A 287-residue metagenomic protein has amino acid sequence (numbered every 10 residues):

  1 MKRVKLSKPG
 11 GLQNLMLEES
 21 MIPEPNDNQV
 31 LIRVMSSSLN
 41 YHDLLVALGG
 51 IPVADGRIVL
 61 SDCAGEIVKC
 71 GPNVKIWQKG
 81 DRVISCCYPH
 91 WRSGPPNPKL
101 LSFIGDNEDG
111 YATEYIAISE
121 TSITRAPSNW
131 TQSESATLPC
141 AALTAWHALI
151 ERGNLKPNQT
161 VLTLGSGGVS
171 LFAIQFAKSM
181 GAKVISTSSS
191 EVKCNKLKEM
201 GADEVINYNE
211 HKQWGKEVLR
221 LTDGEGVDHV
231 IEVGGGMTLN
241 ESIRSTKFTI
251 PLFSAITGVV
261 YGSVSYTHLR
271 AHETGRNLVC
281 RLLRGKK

Functional and structural regions predicted by a protein language model:
I22-S37, A47-R92, N107-G110, P127-N129: Glycine-rich beta-strand-centered segment in the early N-terminal region that forms part of a ligand/cofactor-binding
C87-L164: NAD(P)H dinucleotide-binding glycine-rich loop of Rossmann-like/cofactor-binding domains, especially the beta1-alpha1
W130-H211: Mid-domain Rossmann-like dinucleotide-binding core that forms the NAD(H)/NADP(H) cofactor-binding site
I185, M200, E204-R270: Glycine-rich cofactor phosphate-binding loops and adjacent beta1-alpha1 units of small-molecule cofactor enzyme domains
T267-T274, K286-K287: Conserved small/polar residues in nucleotide/adenosyl-binding loops
V279-K287: Hydrophobic alpha-helical segments, chiefly the membrane-spanning helices and signal/signal-anchor peptides
